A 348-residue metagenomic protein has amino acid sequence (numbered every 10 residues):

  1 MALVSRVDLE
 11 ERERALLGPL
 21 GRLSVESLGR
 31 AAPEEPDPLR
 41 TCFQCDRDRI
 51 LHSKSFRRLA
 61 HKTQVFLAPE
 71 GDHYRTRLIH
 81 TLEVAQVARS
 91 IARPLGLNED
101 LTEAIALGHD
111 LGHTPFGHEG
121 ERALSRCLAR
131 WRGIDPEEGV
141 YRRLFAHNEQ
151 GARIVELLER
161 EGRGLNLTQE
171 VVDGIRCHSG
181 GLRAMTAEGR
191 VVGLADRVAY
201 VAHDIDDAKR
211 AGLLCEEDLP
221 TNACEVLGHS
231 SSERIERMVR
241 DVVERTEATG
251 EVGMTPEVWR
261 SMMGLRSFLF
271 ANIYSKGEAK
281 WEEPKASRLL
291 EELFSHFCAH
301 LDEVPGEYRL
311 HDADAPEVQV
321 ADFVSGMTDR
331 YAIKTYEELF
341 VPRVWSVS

Functional and structural regions predicted by a protein language model:
M1-R77, T81-I91, E99, E119 (+3 more regions): Histidine-centered, transition-metal-coordinating active-site segments
A104-I105: Active-site alpha-helix of zinc metalloproteases
G108, G112-F116, A199: Short active-site segment of divalent metal-dependent hydrolases/proteases that encodes the spacing between
L124: Catalytic-adjacent loop/helix segments of enzymes that bind and process anionic phosphate/sulfate esters
